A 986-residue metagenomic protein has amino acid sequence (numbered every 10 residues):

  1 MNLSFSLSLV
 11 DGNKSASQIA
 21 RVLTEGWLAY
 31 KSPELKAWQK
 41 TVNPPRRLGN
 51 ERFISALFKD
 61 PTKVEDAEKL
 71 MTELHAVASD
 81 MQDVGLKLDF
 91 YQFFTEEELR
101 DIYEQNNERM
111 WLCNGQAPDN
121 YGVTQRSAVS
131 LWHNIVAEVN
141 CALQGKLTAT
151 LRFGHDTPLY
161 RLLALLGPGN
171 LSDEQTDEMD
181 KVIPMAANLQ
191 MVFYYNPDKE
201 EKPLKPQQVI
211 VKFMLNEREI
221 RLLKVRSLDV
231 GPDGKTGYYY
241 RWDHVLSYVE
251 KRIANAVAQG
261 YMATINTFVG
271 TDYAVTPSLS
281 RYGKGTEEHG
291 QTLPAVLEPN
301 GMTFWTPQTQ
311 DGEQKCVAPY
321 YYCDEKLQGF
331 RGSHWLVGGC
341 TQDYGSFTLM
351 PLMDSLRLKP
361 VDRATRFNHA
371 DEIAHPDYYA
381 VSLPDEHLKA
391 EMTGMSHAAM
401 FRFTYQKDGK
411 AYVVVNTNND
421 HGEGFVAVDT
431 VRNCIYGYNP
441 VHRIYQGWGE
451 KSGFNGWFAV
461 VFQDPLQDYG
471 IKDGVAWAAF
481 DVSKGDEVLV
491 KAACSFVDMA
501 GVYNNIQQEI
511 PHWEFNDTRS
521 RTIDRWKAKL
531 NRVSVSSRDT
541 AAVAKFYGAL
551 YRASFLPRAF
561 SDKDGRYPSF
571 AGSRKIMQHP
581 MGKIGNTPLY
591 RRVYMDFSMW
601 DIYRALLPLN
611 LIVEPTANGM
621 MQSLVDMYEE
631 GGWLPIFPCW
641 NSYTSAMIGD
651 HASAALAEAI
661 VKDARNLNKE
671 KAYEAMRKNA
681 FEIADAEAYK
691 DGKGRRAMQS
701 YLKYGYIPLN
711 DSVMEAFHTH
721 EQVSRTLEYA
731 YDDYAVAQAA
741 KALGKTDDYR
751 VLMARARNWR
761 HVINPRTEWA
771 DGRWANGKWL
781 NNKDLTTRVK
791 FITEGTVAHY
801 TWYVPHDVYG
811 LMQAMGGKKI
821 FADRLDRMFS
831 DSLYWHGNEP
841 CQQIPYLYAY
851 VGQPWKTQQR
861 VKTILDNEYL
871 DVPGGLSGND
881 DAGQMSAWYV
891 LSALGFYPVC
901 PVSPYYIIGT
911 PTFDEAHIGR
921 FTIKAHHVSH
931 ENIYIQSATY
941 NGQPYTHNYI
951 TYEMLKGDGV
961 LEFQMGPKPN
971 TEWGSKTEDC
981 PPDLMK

Functional and structural regions predicted by a protein language model:
M1-T150, G154-V257: Signature for phosphate-centric chemistry
N120-E200, S569-K583, Y594-F597, T767-F791 (+2 more regions): Extended hydrophobic/aromatic segments used for targeting, binding, or gating
S172-V192, Q622, D626-W633, P638 (+1 more regions): Catalytic or ion-translocation cores adjacent to nucleophile or general acid/base/metal-coordination motifs in diverse
F193-L204, G394, Y405-K407, A925-S929: Short, low-complexity Ser/Thr-rich regulatory SLiMs
K212, S937-T939: Beta-strand signatures of extracellular beta-sandwich domains
N216, Y940-Q943: Short strand-turn-strand beta-turns centered on an Asx-Gly dipeptide
A258-A654, I660-L727, Q738-H761, T767 (+7 more regions): Accessory carbohydrate-recognition regions in carbohydrate-active enzymes
D732: ATP-dependent phospho-/nucleotidyl transfer catalytic cores
